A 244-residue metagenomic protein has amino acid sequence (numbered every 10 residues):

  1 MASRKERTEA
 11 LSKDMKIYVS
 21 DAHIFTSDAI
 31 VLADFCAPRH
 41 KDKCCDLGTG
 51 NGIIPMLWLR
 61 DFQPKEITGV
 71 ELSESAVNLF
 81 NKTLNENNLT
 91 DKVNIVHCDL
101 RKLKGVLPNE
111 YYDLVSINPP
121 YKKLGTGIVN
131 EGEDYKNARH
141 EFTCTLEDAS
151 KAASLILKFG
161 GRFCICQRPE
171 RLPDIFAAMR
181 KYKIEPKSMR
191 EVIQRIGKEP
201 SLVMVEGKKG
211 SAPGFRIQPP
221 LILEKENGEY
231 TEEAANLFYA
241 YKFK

Functional and structural regions predicted by a protein language model:
S3-K43, T49-R60, E206, I222: SAM-dependent Rossmann-like transferase core, predominantly class I methyltransferases with a strong bias toward
L11, L89, R180-K183: Short, structurally constrained coil/turn elements that cap an alpha-helix or connect an alpha-helix to the following
Y18, N94-V96, K187-R190: General small-molecule cofactor/ligand-binding pocket signal
F25, T143-P200: Conserved Class I SAM-dependent methyltransferase catalytic core
L32, N118, A149, G207: Residue-level signal for inorganic ion chemistry
F35-I128: Conserved SAM/SAH cofactor-binding pocket of Class I
P119-D148: Mobile active-site "lid"/loop adjacent to the S-adenosyl-L-methionine
E199-K244: SAM/dcSAM-binding transferase cores
